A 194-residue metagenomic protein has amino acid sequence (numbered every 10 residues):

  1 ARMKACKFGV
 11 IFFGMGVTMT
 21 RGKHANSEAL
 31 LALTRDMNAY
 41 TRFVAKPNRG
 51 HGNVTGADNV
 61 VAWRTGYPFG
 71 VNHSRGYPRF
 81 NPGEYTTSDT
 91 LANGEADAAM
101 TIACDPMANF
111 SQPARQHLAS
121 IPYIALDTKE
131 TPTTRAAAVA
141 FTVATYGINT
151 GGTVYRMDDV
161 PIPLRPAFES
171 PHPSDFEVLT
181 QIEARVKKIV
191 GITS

Functional and structural regions predicted by a protein language model:
A1-R42, G66-P68, N72-S194: Non-catalytic alpha/beta scaffold blocks inside enzyme catalytic domains
R42-P68: Short connector loops at secondary-structure junctions
